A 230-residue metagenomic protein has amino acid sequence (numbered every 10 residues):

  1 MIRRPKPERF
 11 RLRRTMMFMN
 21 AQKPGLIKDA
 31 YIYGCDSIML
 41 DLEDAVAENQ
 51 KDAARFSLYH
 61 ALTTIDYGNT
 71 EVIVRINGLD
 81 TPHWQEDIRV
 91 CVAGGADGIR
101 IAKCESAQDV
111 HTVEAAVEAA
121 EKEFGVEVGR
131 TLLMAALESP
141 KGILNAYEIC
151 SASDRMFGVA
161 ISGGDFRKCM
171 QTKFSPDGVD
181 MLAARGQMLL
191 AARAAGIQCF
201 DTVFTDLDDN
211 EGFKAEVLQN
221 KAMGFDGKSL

Functional and structural regions predicted by a protein language model:
M1-L230: Expand to "…catalyze enediolate/carbanion chemistry for C-C bond making/breaking, isomerization, decarboxylation
